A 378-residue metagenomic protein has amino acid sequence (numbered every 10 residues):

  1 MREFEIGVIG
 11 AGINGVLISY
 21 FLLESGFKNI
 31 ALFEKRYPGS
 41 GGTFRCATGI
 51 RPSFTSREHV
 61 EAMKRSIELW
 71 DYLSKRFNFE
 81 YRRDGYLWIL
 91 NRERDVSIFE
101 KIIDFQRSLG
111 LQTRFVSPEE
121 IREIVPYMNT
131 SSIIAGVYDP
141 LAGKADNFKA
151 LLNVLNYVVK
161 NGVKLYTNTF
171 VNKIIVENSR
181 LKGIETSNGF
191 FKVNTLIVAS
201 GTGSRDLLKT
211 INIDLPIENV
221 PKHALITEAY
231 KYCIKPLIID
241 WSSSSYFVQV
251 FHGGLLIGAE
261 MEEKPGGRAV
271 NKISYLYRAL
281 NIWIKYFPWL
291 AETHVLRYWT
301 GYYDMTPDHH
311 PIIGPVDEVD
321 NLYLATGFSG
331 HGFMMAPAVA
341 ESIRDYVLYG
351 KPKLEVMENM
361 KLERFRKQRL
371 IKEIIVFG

Functional and structural regions predicted by a protein language model:
M1-N14, A31: Beta1/beta-strand and adjacent pyrophosphate-binding region of the FAD-binding site in flavoprotein oxidoreductases
N14-E24, T48-R51, N78-R83, R180 (+3 more regions): Active-site substrate-recognition segment that forms the wall of the catalytic cavity or substrate channel
L23-T43: Glycine-rich FAD pyrophosphate-binding loop
A47-I124, I282-W283: Dinucleotide-binding Rossmann-like beta1-alpha1 core, especially the glycine-rich loop that anchors the ADP
F79-W88, I102, L109, T113-P118 (+4 more regions): Helix-loop-beta segment of a Rossmann-like dinucleotide-binding subdomain
Y138-S187, F191-N194: Helical element adjacent to the flavin cofactor pocket in flavoenzyme catalytic cores
F287-G378: C-terminal catalytic lobe of FAD-dependent flavoproteins
